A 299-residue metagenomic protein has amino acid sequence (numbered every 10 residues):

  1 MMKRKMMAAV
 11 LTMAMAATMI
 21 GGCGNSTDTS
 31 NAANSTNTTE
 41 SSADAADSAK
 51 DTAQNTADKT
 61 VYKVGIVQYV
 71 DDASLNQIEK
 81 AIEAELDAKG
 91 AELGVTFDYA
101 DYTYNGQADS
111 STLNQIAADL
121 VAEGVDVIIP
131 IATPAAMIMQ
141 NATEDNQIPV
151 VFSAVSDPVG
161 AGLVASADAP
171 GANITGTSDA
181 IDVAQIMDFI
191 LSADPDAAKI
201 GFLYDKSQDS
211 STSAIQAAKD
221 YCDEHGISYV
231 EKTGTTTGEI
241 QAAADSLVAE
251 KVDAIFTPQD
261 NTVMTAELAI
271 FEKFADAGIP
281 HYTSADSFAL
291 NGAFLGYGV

Functional and structural regions predicted by a protein language model:
M6, M19-S48: Bacterial lipoprotein signal-peptidase II cleavage site
L11, M15-M19: Hydrophobic core
D58-K89, A100-S111, S207-S211, D260-T265 (+1 more regions): Extracytoplasmic "Venus flytrap"
V64, I82, T175-H225: An alpha-beta-alpha
T96-A122, T233-A249: Structural motif
T103-A165, D260-Y282: Beta-alpha junction/loop-to-helix N-cap segments that form part of ligand/metal-binding clefts
G160-L191, L290-V299: Short beta-strand elements at the ligand-binding edges of bilobed clamshell
L203, D209-I279: Pocket-lining segment of extracytoplasmic ligand-binding domains
